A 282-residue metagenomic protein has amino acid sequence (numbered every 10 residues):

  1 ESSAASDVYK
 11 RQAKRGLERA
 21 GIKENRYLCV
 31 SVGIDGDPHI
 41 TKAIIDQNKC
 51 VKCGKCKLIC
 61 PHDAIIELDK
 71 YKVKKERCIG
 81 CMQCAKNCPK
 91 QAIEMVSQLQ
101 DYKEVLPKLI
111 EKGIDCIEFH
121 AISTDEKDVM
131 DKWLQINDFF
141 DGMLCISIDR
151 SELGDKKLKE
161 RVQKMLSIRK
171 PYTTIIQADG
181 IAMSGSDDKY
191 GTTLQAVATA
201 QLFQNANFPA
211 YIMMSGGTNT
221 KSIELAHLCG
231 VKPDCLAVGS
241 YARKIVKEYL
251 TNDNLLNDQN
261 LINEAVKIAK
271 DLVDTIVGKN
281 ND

Functional and structural regions predicted by a protein language model:
E1-A5, Y9: Single conserved hydrophobic/aromatic residue that forms the stacking wall/gate of nucleotide- or nucleobase-binding
K10-K14, K55-K72, Q83-L99: Iron-sulfur cluster-binding cysteine motifs and their immediate structural context in ferredoxin-like electron-transfer
R11-G21, T192-T199, K244-N281: C-terminal helical cap(s) of enzyme catalytic domains, especially alpha/beta-barrels
A13-E24, K159-R169: Short amphipathic alpha-helices and their capping/turn segments at secondary-structure boundaries
A20-K42: Glycine-rich, aromatic-flanked loop segments that form ligand/cofactor-binding clefts across common enzyme folds
I34-K49, A92-Q100: Active-site mouth loops of central-metabolism enzymes
P38-I40, Q47-C56, C78-K86: Cysteine-cluster motifs in flexible loop/terminal segments that predominantly coordinate metals
L58, M82, K86, M95-N254: Conserved mixed alpha/beta catalytic, RNA-binding, or beta-rich assembly cores of soluble enzyme, regulatory
